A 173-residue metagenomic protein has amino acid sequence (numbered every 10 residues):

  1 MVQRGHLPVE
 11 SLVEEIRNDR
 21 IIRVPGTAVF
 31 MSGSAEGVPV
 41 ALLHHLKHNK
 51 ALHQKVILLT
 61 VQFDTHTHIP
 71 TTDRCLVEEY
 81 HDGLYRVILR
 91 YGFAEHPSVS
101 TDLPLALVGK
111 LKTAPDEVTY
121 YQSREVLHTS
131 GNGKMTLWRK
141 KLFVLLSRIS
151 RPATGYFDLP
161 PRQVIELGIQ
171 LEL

Functional and structural regions predicted by a protein language model:
M1-L173: Cytosolic C-terminal regulatory domains/tails of membrane transporters and channels
